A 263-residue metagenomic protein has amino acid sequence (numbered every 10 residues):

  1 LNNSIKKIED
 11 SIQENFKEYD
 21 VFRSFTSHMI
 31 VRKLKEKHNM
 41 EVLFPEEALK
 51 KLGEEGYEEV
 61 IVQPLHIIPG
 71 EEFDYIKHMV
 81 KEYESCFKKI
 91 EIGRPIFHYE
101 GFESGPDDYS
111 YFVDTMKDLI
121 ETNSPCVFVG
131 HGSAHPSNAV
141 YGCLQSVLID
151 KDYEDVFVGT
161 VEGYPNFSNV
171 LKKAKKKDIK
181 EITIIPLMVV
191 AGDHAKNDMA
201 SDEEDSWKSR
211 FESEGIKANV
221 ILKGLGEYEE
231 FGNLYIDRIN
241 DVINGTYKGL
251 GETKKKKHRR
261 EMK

Functional and structural regions predicted by a protein language model:
L1-T183, V189-K263: Extended amphipathic ligand-handling, pore-lining, and cofactor/metal-binding catalytic surfaces
